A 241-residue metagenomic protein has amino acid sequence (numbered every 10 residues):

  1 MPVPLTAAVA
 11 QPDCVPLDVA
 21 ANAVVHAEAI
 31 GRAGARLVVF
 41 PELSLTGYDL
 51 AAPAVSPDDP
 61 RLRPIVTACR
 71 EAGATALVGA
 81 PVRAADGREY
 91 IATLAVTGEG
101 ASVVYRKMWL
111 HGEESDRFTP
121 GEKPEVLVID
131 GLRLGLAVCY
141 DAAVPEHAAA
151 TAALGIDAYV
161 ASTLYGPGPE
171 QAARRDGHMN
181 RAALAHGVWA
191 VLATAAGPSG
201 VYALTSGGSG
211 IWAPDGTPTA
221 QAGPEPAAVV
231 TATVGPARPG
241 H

Functional and structural regions predicted by a protein language model:
P2-V9: Extreme N-terminal starter segment of soluble prokaryotic enzymes
Q11-L17: Short polar catalytic/cofactor-binding loops
A20, V24-G98, G166-R181, A185-V188: Cys-nucleophile CN-hydrolase/nitrilase-fold catalytic domain and related Cys-dependent amidase chemistry that acts on
V38-V39, R133-V138, A158-A161: Short hydrophobic-aromatic micro-motifs
R61-T75, A143-P226: CN hydrolase (nitrilase-like) catalytic-core segments centered on the catalytic cysteine and neighboring Lys/Glu
V78-A80, I91-A95, E125-L127, L192 (+2 more regions): Short beta-strand scaffold segments in enzyme catalytic cores
A84-L154, G166-G177, G235-H241: Active-site catalytic loop in hydrolytic enzyme cores
A92, V103-K107, A161, A220-G223 (+1 more regions): Residue-level detector of high-confidence beta-strand sites
